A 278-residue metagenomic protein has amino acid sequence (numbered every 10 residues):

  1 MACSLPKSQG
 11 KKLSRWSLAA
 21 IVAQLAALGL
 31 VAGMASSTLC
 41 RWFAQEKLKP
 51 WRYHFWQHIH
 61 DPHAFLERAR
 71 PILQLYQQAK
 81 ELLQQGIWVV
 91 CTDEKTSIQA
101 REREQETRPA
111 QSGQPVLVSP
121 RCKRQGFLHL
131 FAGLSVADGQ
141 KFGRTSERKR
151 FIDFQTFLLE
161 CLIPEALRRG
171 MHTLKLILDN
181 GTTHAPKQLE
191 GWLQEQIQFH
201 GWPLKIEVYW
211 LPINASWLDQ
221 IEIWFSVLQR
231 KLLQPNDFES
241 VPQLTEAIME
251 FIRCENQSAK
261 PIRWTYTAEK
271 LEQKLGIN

Functional and structural regions predicted by a protein language model:
M1-M34, L83: A short, amphipathic alpha-helix used for macromolecular contacts
A20, A69-E160, Q273-N278: Extended, low-complexity cationic-aromatic segments
M34-K47: Major-groove recognition helix of helix-turn-helix-like DNA-binding domains
V116-C122, Q196-Q220, N236-F238: RNase H-like polynucleotidyl transferase catalytic core
D153-K175: Short, basic/hydrophobic alpha-helical segments
M171-A185, L211: Acidic/histidine-rich, metal-coordinating catalytic segments
L193-Q194, Q243-N278: C-terminal domain-tail junction helix/linker
I221-Q243, C254-N256: Active-site proximal helix-loop segment of RNase H-like, two-metal nucleases, encompassing DDE(D)
